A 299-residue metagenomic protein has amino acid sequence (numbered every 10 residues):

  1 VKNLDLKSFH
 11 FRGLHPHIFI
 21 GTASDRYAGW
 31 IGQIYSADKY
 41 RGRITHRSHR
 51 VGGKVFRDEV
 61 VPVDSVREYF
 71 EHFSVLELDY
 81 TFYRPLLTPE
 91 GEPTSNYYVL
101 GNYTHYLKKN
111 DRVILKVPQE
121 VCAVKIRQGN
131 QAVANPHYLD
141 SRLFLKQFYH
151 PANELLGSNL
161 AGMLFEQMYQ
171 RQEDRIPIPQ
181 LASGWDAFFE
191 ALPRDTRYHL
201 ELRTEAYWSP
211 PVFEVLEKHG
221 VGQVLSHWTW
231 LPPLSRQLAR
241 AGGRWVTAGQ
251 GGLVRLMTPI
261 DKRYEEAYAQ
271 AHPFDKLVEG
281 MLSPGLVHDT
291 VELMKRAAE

Functional and structural regions predicted by a protein language model:
V1-E299: Residues lining hydrophobic/aromatic ligand-binding pockets adjacent to catalytic sites
